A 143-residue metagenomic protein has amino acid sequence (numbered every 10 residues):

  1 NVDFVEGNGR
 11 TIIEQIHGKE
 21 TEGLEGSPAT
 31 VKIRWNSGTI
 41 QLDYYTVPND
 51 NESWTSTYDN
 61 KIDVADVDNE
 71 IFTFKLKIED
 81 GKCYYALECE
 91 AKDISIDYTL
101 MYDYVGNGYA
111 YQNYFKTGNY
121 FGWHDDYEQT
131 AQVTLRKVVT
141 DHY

Functional and structural regions predicted by a protein language model:
N1, A65, Y98-Y143: Ligand-recognition surfaces built from glycine- and aromatic
N1-Q41, H142: Secretory/extracellular carbohydrate-interaction modules and structurally similar beta-sandwich "look-alikes"
V2-F4, I78, C89: Short beta-strand segments enriched in hydrophobic/aromatic residues within well-folded beta-rich domains
E25-G26, N51-T57, K92-L100: Surface-exposed loop/edge segments in extracytoplasmic proteins
K32-W35, V64-D66, K75-L76: Short, conserved, surface-exposed binding loops centered on an aromatic residue
Y45, A86-E90: Predominantly extracellular/luminal cell-surface or secreted proteins
Y45-T73: Short, aromatic/His-centered strand-loop micro-motif at the edge of beta-sheets
N69-I78, C83-L87: Short tryptophan-centered beta-strand motifs in secreted/extracellular beta-sheet-rich domains of glycan-recognition
